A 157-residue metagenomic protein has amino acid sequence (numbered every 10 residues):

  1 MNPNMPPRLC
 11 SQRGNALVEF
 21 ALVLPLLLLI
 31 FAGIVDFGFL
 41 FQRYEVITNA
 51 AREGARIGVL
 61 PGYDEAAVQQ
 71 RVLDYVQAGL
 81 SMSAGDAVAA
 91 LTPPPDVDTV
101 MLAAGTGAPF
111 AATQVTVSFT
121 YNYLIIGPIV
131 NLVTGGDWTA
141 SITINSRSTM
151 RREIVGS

Functional and structural regions predicted by a protein language model:
N2-P3, R56-S157: Short, conserved structural patches
N2-V76: Alpha-helical assembly-interface signal, strongest on the long, hydrophobic N-terminal helix that forms
